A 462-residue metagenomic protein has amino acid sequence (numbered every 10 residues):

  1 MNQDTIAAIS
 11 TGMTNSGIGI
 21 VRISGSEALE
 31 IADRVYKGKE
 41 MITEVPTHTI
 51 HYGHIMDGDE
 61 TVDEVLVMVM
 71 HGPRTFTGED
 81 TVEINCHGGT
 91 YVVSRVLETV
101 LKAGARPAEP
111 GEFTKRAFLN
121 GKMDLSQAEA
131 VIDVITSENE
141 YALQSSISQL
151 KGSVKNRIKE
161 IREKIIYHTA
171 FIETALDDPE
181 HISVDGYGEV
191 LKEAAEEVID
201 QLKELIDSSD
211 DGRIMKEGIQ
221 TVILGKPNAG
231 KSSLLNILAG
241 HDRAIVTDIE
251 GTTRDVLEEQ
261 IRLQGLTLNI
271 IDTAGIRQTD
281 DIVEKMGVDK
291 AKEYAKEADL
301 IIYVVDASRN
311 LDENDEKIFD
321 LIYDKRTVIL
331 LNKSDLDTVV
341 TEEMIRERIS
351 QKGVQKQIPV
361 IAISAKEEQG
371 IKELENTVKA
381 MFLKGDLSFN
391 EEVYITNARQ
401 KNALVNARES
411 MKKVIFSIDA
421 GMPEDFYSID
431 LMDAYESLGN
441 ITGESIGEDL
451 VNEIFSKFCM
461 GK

Functional and structural regions predicted by a protein language model:
M1-Q144, S148, G152, V328: A glycine-rich (often HGG/GG-containing) alpha/beta subdomain
N2-I9, M13, K37, E140-R262 (+2 more regions): C-terminal-of-GTPase-core extension/linker across diverse P-loop GTPases
S16, H48-I50, E297-I301, D324-T327 (+1 more regions): Short glycine-/polar-rich loops that comprise or flank the Walker A/P-loop and associated switch/sensor motifs
H51-D63, V67-H71, G251-T279, E297-L300: Switch I (G2) and immediately adjacent beta-strands of P-loop GTPase domains
G88, L238, T273, V305-S308 (+1 more regions): Glycine-rich, N-terminal phosphate-binding loop of Rossmann-like dinucleotide-binding domains
R106, T267-N269, P359: Conserved beta-strand segments of alpha/beta enzyme cores
I270, V304, L330: Generic enzyme active-site microenvironment
E284-S308: Inter-motif core of Ras-like GTPase G domains
